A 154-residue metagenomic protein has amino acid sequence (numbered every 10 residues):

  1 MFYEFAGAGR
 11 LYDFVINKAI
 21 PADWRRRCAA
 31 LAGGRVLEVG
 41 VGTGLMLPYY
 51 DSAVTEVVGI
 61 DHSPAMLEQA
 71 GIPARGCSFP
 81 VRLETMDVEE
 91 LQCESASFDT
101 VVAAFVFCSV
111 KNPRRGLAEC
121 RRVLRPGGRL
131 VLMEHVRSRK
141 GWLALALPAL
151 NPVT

Functional and structural regions predicted by a protein language model:
F2-K18: Class I SAM-dependent methyltransferase Rossmann-like catalytic core, especially the SAM/SAH-binding loop
V15-I16, V131-T154: C-terminal alpha-helical "lid/dimerization" subdomain adjacent to the S-adenosyl-L-methionine
I16-R35: Conserved alpha-helix/loop element of class I SAM-dependent methyltransferases that forms part of the SAM/SAH-binding
L37, T43-E90: Class I SAM-dependent methyltransferase SAM/SAH-binding core
E89-V101: A short acidic, Gly/Pro-enriched loop at the edge of an enzyme's catalytic core that lines a small-molecule cofactor
T100-N112: A short SAM/SAH-binding and catalytic strip from SAM-dependent methyltransferases
R114-P126: A short glycine-rich, Lys/Arg-flanked "PGG" loop and its adjoining helix->strand segment in the class I
